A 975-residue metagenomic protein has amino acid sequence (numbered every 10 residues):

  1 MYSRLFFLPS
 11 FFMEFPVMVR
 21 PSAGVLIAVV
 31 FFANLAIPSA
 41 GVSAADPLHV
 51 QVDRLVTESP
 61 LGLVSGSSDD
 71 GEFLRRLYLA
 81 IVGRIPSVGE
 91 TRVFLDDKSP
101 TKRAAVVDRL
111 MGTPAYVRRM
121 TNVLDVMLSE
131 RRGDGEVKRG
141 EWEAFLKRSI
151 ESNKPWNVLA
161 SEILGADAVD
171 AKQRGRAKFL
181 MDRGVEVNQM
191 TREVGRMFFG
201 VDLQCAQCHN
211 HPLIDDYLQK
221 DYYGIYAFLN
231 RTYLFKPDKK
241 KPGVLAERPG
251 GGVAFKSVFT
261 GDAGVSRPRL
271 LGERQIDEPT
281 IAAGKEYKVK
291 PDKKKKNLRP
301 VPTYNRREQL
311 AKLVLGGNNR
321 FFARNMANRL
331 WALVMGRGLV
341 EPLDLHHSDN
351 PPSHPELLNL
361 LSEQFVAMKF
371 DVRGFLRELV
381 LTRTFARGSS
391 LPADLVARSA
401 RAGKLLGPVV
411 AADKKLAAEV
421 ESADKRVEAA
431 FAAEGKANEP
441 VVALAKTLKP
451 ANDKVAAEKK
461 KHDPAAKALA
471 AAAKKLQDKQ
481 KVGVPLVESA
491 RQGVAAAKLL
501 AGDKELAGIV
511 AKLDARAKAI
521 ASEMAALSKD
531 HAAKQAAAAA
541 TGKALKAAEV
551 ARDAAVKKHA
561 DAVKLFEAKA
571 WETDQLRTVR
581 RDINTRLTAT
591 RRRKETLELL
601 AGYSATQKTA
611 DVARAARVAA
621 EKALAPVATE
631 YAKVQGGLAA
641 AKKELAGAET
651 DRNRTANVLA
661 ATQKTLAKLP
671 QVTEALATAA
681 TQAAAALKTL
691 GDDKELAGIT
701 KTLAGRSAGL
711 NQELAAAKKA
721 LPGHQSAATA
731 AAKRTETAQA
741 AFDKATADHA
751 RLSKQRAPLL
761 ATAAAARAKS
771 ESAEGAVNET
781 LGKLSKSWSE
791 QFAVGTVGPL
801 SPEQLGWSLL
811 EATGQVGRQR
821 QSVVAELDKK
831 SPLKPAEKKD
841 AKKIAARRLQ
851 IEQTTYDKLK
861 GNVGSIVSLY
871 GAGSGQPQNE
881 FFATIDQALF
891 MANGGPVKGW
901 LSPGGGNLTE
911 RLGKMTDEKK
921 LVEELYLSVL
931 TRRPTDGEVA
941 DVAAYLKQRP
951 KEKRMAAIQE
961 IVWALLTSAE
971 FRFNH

Functional and structural regions predicted by a protein language model:
M1-A23: N-terminal secretory signal peptides that target proteins for export/translocation
A23-P38: Bacterial N-terminal signal peptides
P38-A45: Boundary at the C-terminal end of the N-terminal hydrophobic targeting segment
A45-D262, E308, N319-S362, F370-L416 (+3 more regions): Short, structured secondary-structure elements that scaffold catalytic or ligand/cofactor-binding regions
G264-N328, A332-D344: Active-site-adjacent "gating/activation" loops or surface patches in catalytic cores
K288-T303, L703, L710, L714-A717 (+3 more regions): Intrinsically disordered, low-complexity acidic Ser/Thr-rich regulatory segments
A402-N778: Extended amphipathic alpha-helical heptad-repeat regions
T931: Conserved, function-critical positions that sit in or immediately flank catalytic and ligand-binding motifs
